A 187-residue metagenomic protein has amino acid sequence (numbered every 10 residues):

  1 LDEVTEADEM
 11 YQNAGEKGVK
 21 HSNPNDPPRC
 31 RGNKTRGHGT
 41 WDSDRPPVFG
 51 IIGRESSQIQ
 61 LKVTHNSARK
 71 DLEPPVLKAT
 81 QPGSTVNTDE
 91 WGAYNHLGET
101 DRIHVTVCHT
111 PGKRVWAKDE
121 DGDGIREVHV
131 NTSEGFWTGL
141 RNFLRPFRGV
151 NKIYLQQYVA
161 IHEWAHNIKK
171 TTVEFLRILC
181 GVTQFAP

Functional and structural regions predicted by a protein language model:
L1-P187: Residue-level recognition of single "structural anchor" positions that define or cap local secondary structure
